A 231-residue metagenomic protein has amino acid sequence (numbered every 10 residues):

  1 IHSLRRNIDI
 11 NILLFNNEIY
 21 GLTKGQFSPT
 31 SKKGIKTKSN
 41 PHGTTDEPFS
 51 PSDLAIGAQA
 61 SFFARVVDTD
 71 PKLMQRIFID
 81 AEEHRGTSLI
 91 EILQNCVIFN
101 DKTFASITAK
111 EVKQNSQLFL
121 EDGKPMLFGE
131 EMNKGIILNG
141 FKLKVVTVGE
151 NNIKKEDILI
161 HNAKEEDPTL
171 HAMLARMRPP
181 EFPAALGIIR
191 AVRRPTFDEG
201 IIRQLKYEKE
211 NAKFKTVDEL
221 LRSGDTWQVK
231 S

Functional and structural regions predicted by a protein language model:
I1-G21, L73-R76: Thiamine diphosphate
S3, S28-K32, A81, S106-A109: Short, hinge-like loop/turn segments at secondary-structure boundaries
R5-N11, F15, Q59-A60, H84-T87 (+1 more regions): Short coil/turn connectors at secondary-structure junctions
N11-N16, E91-L93, I189-A191: Short beta-strand segments
E18-K33: Glycine-rich anion/phosphate-binding loop at the beta-strand->alpha-helix junction
P29-A81: Conserved thiamine diphosphate
S61-Q117: ATP/pyrophosphate-binding catalytic subdomain of soluble kinases
I98-S231: Flexible, low-complexity linker and terminal segments
